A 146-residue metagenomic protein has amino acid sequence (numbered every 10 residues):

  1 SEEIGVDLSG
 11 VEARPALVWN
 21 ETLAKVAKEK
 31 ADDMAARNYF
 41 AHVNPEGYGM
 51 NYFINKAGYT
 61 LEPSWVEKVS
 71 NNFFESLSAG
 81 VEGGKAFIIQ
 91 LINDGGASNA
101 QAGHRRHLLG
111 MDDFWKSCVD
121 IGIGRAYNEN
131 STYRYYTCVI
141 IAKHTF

Functional and structural regions predicted by a protein language model:
S1-F40: A short alpha-helix/helix-coil micro-patch that ends at or immediately precedes a cysteine
E29-D33, P45-F146: A well-ordered secondary-structure block
